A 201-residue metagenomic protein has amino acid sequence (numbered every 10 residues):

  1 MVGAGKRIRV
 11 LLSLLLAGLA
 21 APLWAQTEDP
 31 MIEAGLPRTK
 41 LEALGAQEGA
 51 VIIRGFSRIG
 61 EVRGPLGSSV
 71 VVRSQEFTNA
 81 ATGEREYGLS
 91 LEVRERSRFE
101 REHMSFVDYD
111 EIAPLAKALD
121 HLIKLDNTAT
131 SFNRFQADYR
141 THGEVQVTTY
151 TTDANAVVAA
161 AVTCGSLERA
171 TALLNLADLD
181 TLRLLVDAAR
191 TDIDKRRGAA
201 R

Functional and structural regions predicted by a protein language model:
M1-L12: Bacterial N-terminal signal peptides that target proteins for export
L11-P22: Bacterial N-terminal signal peptides
L23-R201: Positively charged, low-complexity terminal tracts and the immediately adjacent first secondary-structure elements
